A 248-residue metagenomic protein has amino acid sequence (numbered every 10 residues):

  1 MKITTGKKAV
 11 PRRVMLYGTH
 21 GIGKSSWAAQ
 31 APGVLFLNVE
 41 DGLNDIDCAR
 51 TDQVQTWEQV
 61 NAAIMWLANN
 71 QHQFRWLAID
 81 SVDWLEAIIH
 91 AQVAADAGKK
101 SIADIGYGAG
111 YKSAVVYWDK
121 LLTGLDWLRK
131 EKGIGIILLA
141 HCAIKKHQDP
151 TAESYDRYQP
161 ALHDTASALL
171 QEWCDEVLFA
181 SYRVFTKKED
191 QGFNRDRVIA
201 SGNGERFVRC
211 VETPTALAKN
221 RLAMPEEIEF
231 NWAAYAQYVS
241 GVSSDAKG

Functional and structural regions predicted by a protein language model:
K2-A91: Conserved P-loop
P11, A31, G133, G204-E205: A structure-centric signal for secondary-structure junctions around beta-strands
S26-A28, L128, L169-L170: Hydrophobic/aromatic ligand-binding patch that stacks against planar heteroaromatic rings of cofactors or nucleotides
Q30-A31, H72, E131-G133, W173: Short, well-ordered loop/turn elements at secondary-structure boundaries
V34-F36, I136, V177-F179: Short, well-ordered beta-strand core segments
E40-N44, D83-W84, C142-K146, R183-T186 (+1 more regions): Conserved nucleotide-binding/hydrolysis micro-motifs of P-loop NTPases
W84-A166: P-loop NTPase motor core
H147-G248: Conserved GTP-binding G-domain of TRAFAC-class P-loop NTPases and closely related GTPase folds
